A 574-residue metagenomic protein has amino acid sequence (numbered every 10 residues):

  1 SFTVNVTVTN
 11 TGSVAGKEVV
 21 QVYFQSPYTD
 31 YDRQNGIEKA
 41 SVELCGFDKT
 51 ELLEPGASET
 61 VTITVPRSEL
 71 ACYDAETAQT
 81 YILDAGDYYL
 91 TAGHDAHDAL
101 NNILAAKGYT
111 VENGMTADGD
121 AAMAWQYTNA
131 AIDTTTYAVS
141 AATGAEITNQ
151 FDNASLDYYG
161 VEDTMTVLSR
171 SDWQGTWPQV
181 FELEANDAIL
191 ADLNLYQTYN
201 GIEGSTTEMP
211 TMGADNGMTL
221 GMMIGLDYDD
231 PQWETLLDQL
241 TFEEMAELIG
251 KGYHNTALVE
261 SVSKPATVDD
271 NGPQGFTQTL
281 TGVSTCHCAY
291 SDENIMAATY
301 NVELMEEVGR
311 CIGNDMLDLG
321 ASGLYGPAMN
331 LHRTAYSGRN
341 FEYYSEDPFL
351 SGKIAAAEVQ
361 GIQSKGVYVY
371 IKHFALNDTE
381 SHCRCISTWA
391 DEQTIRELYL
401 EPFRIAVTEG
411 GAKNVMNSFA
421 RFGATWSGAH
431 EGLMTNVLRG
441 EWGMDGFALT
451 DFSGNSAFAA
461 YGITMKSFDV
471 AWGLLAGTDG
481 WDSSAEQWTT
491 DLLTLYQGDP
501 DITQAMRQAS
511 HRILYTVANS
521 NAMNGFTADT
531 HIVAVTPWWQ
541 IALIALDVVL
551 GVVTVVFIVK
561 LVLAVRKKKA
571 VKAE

Functional and structural regions predicted by a protein language model:
S1-C72, D84-L90, A96, G144-E574: Glycoside hydrolase catalytic-domain context in secreted enzymes
P66-T143, I147: Terminal connector regions
